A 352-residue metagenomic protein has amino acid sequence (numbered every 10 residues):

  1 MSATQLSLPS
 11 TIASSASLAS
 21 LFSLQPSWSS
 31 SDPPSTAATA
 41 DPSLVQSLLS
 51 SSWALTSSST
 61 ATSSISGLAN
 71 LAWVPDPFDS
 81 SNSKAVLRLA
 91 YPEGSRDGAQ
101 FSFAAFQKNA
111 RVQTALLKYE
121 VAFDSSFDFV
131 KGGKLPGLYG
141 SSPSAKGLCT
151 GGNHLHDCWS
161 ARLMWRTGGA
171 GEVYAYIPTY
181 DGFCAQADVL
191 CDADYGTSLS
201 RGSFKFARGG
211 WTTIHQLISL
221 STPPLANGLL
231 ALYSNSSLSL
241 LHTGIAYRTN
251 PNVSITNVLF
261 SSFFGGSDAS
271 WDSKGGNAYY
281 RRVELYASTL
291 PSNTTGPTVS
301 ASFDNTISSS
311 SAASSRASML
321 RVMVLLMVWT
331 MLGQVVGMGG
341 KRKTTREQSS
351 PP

Functional and structural regions predicted by a protein language model:
M1-T212, Q216-S310, S318-E347, P351-P352: Low-complexity, Ser/Thr/Pro/Gly-rich disordered linker/stalk regions
